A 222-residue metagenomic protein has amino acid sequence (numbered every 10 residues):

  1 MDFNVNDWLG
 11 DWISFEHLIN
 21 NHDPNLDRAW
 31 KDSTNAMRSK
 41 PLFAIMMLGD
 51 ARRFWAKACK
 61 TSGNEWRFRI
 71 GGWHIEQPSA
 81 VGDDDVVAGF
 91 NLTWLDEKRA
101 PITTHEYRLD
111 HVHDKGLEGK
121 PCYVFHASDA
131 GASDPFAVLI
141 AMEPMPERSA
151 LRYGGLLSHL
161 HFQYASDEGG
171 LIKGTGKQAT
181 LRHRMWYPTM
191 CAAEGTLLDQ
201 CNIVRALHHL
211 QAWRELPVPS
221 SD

Functional and structural regions predicted by a protein language model:
M1-I13, S221-D222: N-terminal helix-cap/turn-to-beta initiation motif at the start of protein domains
W8, D27, D83-D84: A generic N-terminal leader/anchor concept
H17-L48: Internal, charge-rich low-complexity segments
L18, G63-D222: Calycin-type beta-barrel ligand-binding domains and close structural analogs
N21-D32, A56, D199-Q200, Q211 (+1 more regions): Generic detector of ordered, mature protein regions
A36-R69: Aromatic- and Gly/Pro-rich amphipathic surface segment
